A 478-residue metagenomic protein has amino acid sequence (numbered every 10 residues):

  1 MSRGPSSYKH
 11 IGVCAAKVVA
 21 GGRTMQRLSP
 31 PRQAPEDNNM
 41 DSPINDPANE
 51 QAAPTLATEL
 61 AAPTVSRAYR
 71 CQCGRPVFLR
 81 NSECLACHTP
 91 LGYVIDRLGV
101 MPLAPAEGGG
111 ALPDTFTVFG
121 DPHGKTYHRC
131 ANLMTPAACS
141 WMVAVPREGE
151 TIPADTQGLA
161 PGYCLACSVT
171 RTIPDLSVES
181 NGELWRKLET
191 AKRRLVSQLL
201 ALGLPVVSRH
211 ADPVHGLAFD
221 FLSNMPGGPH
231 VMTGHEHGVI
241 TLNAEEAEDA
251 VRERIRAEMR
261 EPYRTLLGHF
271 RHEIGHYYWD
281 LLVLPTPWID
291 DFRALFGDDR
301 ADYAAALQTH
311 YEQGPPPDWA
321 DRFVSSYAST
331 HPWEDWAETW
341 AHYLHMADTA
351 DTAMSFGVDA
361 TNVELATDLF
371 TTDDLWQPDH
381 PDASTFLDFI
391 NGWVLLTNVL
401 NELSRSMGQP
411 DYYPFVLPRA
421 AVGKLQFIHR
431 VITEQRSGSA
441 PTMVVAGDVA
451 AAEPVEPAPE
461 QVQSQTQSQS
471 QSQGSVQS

Functional and structural regions predicted by a protein language model:
S66-R70, G74, N81, G124-Y127 (+2 more regions): Residues immediately within or flanking Cys/His clusters that coordinate Zn2+ in small zinc-binding modules
R70-C73, A86, R129-N132, W141 (+1 more regions): Short, cysteine/histidine-rich loop/knuckle motifs that typically chelate Zn2+
R75-F78, L91, M134-A137, V143 (+1 more regions): Cys/His-rich microdomains that often coordinate metals
D175-E179, E183, K187-D249: Auxiliary, metal-adjacent structural segments of Zn-dependent hydrolase domains
A250-F270: Short pre-active-site segment immediately N-terminal to the catalytic Zn-binding motif
R264-L284: Active-site recognition of the HExxH zinc-binding catalytic motif
D280-E334, W340-T349: Post-HExxH zinc-binding segment in Zn-dependent metallohydrolases
A328-E456, S475-S478: Pan-zinc metallopeptidase signature
